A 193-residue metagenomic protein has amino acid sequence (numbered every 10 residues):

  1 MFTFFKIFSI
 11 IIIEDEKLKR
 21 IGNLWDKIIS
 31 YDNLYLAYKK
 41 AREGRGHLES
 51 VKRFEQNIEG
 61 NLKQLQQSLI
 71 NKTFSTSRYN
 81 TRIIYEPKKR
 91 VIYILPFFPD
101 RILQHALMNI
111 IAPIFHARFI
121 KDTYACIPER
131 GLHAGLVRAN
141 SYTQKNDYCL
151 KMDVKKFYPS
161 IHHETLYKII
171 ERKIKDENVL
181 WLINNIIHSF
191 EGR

Functional and structural regions predicted by a protein language model:
M1-K63: Non-catalytic, polymerase-adjacent accessory regions of viral genome-replication enzymes
F2-K6, I11-E14, R20-L24, M108-H163: Active-site-proximal segment of RNA-dependent polymerases
A37-Y38, A106, L182-I187: Short alpha-helical scaffolding segments that buttress acidic/His motifs in well-ordered protein cores
G44-K52, S77-Q104, R118-R130, L150 (+2 more regions): Short, conserved non-catalytic motifs in the polymerase core
E59-K89: Active-site-flanking structural segment that lines cofactor/substrate pockets
N61, S68-L69, P87, K121-D122 (+1 more regions): Conserved polymerase palm-domain catalytic core
